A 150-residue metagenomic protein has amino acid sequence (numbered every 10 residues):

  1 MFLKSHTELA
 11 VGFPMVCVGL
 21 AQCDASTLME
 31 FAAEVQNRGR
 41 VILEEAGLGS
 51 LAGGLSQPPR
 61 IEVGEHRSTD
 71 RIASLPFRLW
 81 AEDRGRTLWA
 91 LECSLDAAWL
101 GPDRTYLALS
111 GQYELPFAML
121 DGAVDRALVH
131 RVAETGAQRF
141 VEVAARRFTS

Functional and structural regions predicted by a protein language model:
M1-G54, H66: Hydrophobic ligand-binding cavity/cleft-lining segments
F2-K4, S56-R60, L88-S94: Short, surface-exposed coil-to-beta transition loops
E8, G12-G19, L128, V132 (+2 more regions): Short amphipathic alpha-helical segments
F13-P14, E65-I72, D96-Y106: A short, structured loop/turn motif at beta-sheet edges
E30-E34, R60-R67, E92-W99: Short amphipathic beta-strand and strand-loop transition segments with alternating hydrophobic
E34, V141-S150: Short, highly charged C-terminal tails/helix-capping segments
I42-S50, P76-R84, L109: Short beta-strand segments that buttress and anchor functional surface loops
W80-E134: Beta-strand/loop substructures that line and gate deep hydrophobic ligand-binding cavities in soluble
